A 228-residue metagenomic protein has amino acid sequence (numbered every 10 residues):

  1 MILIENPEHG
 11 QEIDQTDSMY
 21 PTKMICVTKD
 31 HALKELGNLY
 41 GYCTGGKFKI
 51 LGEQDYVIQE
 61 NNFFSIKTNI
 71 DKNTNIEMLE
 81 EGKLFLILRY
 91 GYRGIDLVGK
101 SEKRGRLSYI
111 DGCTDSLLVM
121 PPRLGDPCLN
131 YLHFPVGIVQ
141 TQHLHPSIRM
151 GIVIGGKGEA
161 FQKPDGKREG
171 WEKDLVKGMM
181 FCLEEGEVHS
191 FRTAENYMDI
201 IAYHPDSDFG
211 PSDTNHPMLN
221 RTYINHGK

Functional and structural regions predicted by a protein language model:
M1-L39, R104-V139: A short glycine-rich, His/Asp/Glu-containing loop-to-beta-strand
A32-E35, M120, N130, Q140-H145 (+3 more regions): Short histidine-centered beta-strand/loop micro-motifs that create catalytic or ligand/metal-coordination sites
G37-K49, L132-P135, L144-A160, P164: Short, conserved beta-strand element in jelly-roll/cupin
Y40-Y42, F63-S65, D115-L117, L129-H133 (+4 more regions): Conserved hydrophobic/aromatic beta-strand scaffold that supports enzyme active sites
K47-N73, Q162-G186: Short acidic-glycine-tyrosine-enriched beta hairpin
K72-E80: Noncatalytic modules at the cell exterior or secretory-pathway interfaces, chiefly beta-strand-rich lectin/adhesion
E81-C113, R192-K228: Double-stranded beta-helix
S116-L117, Q140, I152, G158-A160 (+3 more regions): Activation on folded, globular domain regions of eukaryotic proteins
